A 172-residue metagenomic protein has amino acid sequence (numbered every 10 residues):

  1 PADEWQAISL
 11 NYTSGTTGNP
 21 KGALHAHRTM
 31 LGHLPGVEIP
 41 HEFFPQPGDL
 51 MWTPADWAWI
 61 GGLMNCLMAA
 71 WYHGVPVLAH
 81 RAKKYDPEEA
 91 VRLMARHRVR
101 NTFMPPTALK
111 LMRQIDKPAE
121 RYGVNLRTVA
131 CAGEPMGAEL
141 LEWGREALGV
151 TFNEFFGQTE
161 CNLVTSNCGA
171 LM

Functional and structural regions predicted by a protein language model:
P1-Y12, N19, F44-L50: Conserved pre-ATP/AMP-binding loop-to-beta segment of ANL
D3, L24-A26, P105, G137: GHKL-family ATP-binding catalytic core of two-component histidine kinases
A7, T13-T16, M51, M94 (+4 more regions): Conserved S/T- and glycine-rich ATP-binding loop of Class I adenylate-forming
I8-P35: Conserved AMP-binding A3 loop
L10, P54-A55, H80, P105 (+2 more regions): Short hydrophobic "strand-cap" motifs at the C-terminus of beta-strands
L31-T53, A58-R100, L111-I115, C168: Conserved AMP-binding/adenylation subdomain of ANL enzymes
Y72, V99-M104, R113-M172: Gly/Ser/Thr-rich phosphate-binding loop
